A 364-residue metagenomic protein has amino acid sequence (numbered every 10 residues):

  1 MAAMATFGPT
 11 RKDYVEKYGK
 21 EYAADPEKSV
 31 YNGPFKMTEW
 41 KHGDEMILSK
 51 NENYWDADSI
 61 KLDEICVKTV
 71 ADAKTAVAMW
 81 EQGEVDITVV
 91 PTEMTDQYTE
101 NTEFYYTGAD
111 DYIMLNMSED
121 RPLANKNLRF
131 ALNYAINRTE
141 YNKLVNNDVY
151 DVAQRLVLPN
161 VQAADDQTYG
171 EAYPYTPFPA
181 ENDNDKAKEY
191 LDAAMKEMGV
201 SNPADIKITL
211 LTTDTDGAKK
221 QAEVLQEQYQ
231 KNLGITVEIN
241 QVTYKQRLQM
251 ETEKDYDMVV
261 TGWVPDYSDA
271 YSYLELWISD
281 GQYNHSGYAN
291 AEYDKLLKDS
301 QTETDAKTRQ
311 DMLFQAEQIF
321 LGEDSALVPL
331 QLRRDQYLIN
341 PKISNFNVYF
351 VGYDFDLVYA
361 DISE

Functional and structural regions predicted by a protein language model:
M1-I60, E64, Q82: Gly/Pro-rich hinge or "lid" segments in bacterial periplasmic/extracellular proteins
Y31, K143, A193-G217, G262 (+1 more regions): Bilobed periplasmic-binding protein-like "clamshell/Venus-flytrap" ligand-binding domains
H42, A193-P265, D335: Ligand/substrate-recognition segments at binding pockets and active sites
N51-D96: Ligand-site clamp/hinge motif
L123-D165, D183-N184, Q221, F320-P329: Periplasmic-binding protein-like
V152-A194, T215-K219: Structural transition elements
P179-A180, T236-R247, E275-P341, E364: Extracytoplasmic/peripheral linker and loop segments enriched in polar/acidic and small residues with frequent Thr/Pro
Y337-E364: Long beta-strand-rich cores associated with HINT superfamily self-processing modules
